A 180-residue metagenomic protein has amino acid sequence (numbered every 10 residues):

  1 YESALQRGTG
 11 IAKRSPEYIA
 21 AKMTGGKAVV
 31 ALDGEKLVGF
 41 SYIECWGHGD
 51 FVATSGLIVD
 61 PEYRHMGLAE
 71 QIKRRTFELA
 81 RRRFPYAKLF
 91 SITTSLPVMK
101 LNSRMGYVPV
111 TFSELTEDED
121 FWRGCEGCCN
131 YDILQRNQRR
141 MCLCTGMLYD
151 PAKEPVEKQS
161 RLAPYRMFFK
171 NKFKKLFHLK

Functional and structural regions predicted by a protein language model:
Y1-A4, V30-E35, F84-L96: Short N-terminal helix-initiation segments at or just after the protein's N-terminus
E2-Y63: A conserved beta-strand-loop-helix scaffold within acyl/acetyltransferase catalytic domains
I11, I72, R139: Soluble or luminal CAZymes and related metallo-dependent hydrolases
G49, G67, Q71, P97: Short, well-structured alpha-helical interface segments that form or flank functional binding sites
V59, H65-A80, L89: Conserved acetyl-CoA-binding loop-helix of GNAT-fold acetyltransferases
R81-K180: Terminal substrate-recognition subdomain of acyl/acetyltransferases
